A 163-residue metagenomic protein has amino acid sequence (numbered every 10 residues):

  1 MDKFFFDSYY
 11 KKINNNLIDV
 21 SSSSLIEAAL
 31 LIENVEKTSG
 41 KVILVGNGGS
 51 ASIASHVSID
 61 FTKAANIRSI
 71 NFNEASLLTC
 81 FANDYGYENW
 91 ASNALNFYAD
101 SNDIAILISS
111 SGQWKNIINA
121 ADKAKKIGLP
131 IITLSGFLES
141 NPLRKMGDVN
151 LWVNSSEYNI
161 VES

Functional and structural regions predicted by a protein language model:
M1-V20: Generic N-terminal amphipathic, Lys/Arg-enriched alpha-helix
I18-T38: A short, well-structured juxtamembrane/interface segment
L31-A99, I104: Glycine-rich, small/polar surface segments that engage phosphate groups of diverse ligands
S50-S55, Q113-A120: Short glycine/serine/threonine-rich phosphate/pyrophosphate-binding segments that cradle anionic phosphate groups
T62, A121-K125: Surface-exposed amphipathic alpha-helices with a cationic face
I104-A105, S111, N159-S163: A charged, well-structured terminal subsegment
S135-S163: Short alpha-helices
